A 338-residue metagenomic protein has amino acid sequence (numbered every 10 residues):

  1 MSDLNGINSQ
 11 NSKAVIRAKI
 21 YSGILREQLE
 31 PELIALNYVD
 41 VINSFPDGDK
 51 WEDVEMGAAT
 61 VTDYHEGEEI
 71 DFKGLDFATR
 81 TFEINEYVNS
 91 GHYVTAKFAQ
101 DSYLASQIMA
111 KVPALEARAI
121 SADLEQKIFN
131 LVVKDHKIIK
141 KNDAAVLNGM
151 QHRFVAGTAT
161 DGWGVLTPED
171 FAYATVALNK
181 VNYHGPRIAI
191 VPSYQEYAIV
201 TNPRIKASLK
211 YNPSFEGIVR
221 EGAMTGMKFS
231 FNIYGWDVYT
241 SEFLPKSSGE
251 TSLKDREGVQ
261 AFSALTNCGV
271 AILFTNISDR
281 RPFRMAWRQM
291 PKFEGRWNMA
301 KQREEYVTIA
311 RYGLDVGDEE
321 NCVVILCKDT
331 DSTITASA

Functional and structural regions predicted by a protein language model:
S2-L36, S44-F45, D53-E55, N148-P168 (+1 more regions): Sequence/fold signature of self-assembling virion shell proteins
R26-S90: Assembly/oligomerization interface modules of large self-assembling protein complexes
D49, G74-R80, E86-S90, V94 (+1 more regions): Generic hydrophobic, aliphatic-rich segments that mediate packing or membrane embedding
D49-W51, R80, S90, G185-R187 (+2 more regions): Structural beta-strand/beta-sheet cores of well-ordered domains, especially the beta-sheet scaffolds that support
G57, S193-Q195, A310: Short, flexible loop/turn elements at secondary-structure junctions
A78-R80, N85, N89-Y103, F171-K206 (+1 more regions): Structured, hydrophobic secondary-structure cores that serve as assembly/anchoring elements
Q100-A177, S332-A338: Alpha-helical scaffold segments that mediate packing/assembly in large oligomeric complexes
